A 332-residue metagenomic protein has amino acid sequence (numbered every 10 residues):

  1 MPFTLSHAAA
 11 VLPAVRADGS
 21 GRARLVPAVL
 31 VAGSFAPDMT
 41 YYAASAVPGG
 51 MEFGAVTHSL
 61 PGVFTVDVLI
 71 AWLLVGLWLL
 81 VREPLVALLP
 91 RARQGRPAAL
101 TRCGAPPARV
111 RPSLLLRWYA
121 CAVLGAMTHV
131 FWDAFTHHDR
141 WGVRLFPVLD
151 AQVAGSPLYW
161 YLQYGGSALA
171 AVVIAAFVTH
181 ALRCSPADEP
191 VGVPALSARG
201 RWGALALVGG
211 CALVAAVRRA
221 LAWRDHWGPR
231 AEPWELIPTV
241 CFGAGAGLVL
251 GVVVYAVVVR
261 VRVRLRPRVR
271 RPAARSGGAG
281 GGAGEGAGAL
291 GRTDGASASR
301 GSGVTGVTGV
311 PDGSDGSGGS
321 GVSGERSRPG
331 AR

Functional and structural regions predicted by a protein language model:
M1-G280, G286, D294, E325-R332: N-terminal membrane-targeting hydrophobic helices
A287, T293-S323: Long, intrinsically disordered low-complexity tandem-repeat segments
